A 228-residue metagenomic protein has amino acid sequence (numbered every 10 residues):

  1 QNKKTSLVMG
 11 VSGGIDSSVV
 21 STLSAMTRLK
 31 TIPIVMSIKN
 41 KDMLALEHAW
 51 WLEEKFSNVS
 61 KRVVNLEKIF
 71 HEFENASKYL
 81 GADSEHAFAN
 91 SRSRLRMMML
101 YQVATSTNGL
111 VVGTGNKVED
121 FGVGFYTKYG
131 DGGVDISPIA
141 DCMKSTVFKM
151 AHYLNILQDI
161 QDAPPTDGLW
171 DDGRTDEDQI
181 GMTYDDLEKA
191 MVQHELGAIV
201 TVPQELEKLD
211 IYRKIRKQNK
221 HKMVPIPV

Functional and structural regions predicted by a protein language model:
Q1-F125: ATP-dependent adenylation/nucleotidyltransferase module used to activate substrates
Q1-V11, I15, V19-L23, G132 (+1 more regions): Peripheral terminal appendages
E47-W50, M98, S145-L154, E188: Residues on a specific face of well-ordered alpha-helices
L52-K55, T107, M150-L154, A190-G197: Change "in soluble alpha/beta enzymes" to "in soluble alpha/beta proteins
S57-V64, E85-L95, P138-T146, Y184-L196: Short, basic, helix/turn surface patches
V64-K78, M98, G122-G124, K128-V134 (+2 more regions): Short flexible/disordered coil segments
E85-F88, L110-T183: Catalytic subdomain that performs nucleotidyl-dependent activation
